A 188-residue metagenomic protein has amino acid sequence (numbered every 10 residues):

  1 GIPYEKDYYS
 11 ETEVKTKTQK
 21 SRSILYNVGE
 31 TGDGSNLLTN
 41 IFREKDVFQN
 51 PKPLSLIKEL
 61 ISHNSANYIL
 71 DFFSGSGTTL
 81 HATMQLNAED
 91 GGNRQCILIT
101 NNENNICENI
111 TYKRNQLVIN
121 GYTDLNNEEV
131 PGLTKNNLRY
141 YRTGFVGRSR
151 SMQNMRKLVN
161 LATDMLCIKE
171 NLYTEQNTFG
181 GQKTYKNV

Functional and structural regions predicted by a protein language model:
G1-G32, L54-A66, A88-V188: Accessory, often C-terminal, charged low-complexity segments
L37-S65: Helix-loop module immediately N-terminal to the HCX5R catalytic loop in PTP-like cysteine phosphatase domains
F48, F72-F73, I99, L138: Aromatic-residue hotspot detector
N67-G75: Conserved class I S-adenosyl-L-methionine
G77-H81: Glycine-rich SAM-binding Motif I of class I
A82-A88: Walker A/P-loop NTP-binding motif
